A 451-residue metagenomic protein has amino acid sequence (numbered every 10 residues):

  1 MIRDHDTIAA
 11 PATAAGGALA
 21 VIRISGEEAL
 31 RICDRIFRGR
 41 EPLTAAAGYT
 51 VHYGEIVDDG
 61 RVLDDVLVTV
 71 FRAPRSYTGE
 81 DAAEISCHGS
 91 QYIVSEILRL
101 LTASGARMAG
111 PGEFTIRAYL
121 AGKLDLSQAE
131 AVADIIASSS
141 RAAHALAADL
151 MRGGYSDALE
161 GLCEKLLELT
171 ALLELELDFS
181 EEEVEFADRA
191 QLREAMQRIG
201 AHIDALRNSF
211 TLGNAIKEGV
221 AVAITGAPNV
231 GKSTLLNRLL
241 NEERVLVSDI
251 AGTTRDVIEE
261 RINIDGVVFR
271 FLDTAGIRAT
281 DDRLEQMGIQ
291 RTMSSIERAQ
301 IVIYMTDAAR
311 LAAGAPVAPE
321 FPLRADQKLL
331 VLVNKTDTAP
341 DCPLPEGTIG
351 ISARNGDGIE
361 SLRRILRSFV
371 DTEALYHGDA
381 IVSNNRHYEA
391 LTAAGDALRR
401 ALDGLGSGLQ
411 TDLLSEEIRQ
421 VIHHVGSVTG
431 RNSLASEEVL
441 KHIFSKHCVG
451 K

Functional and structural regions predicted by a protein language model:
M1-A145, D149, G153, A325 (+1 more regions): A glycine-rich (often HGG/GG-containing) alpha/beta subdomain
I2-P11, R141-N263, T280-D282, A309-K451: C-terminal-of-GTPase-core extension/linker across diverse P-loop GTPases
G16, E27-A29, R72-S76, S90-Y92 (+5 more regions): Conserved nucleotide-binding/hydrolysis micro-motifs of P-loop NTPases
R23, L236, D273: Short, acidic/hydrophobic/Gly-rich beta-strand patch recurrent on exposed beta strands that often constitutes part
H52-R72, G252-T280, R298-I301: Switch I (G2) and immediately adjacent beta-strands of P-loop GTPase domains
G122, N229, D273: Conserved G/P- and acidic residue-centered "switch" motifs that form tight phosphate/ATP-binding loops in soluble
F271, M305, L332: Generic enzyme active-site microenvironment
E285-A309: Inter-motif core of Ras-like GTPase G domains
